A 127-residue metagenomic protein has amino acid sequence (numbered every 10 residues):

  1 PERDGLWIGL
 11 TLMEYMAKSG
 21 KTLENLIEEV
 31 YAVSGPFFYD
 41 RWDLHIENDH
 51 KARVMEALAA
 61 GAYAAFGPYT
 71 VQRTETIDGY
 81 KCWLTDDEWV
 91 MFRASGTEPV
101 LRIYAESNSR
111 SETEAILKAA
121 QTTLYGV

Functional and structural regions predicted by a protein language model:
P1-E106, R110-V127: Phosphate-binding and adjacent anionic-ligand microenvironments
